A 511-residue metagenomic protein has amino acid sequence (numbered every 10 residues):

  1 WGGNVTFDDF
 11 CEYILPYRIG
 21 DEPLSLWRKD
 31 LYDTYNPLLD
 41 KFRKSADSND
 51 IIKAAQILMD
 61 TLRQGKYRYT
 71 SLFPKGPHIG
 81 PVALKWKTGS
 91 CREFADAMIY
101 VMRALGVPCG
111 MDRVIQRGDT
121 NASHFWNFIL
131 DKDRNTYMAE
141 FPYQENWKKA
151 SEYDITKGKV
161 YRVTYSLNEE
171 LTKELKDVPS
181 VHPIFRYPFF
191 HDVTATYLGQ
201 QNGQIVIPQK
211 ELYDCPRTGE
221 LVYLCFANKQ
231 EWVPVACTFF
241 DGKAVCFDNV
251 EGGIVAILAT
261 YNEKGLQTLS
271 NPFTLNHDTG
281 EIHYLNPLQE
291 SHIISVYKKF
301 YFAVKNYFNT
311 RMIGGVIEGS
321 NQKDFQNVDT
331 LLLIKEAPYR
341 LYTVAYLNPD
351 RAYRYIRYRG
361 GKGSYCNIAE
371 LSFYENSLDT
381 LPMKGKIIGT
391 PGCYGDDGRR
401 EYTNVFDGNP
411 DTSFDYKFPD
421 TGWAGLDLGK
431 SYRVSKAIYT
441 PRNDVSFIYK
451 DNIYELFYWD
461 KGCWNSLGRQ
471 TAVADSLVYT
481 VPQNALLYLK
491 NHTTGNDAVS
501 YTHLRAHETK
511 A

Functional and structural regions predicted by a protein language model:
W1-S48, N271-F273, G360-K362, S500-R505: Linear, non-domain "peripheral" regions
D40-T61, L72-P81, W86-K87, R92-I184: Hydrophobic/aromatic-rich core segments of domains that either
G203-Y213, T502: A short, amphipathic beta-strand motif
L212-Q230, T310-G315: Short, ordered, surface-exposed loop/turn motifs in non-cytosolic proteins
K229-K243: Short, acidic Ser/Thr/Gly-rich low-complexity loop/linker segments typical of extracellular and cell-surface proteins
A244-A256, Y261-E263: Short Pro-Gly-centered beta-turn/loop motif in secreted/extracellular proteins
N262-Q289, L504: Structured interaction patches on ligand/partner-binding surfaces of diverse proteins
L288-T343, N348-A352, G363-V434, T440-Y449 (+2 more regions): Disordered, acidic Ser/Thr/Pro-rich linker "stalks" and the adjacent N-terminal cap of the next globular domain
